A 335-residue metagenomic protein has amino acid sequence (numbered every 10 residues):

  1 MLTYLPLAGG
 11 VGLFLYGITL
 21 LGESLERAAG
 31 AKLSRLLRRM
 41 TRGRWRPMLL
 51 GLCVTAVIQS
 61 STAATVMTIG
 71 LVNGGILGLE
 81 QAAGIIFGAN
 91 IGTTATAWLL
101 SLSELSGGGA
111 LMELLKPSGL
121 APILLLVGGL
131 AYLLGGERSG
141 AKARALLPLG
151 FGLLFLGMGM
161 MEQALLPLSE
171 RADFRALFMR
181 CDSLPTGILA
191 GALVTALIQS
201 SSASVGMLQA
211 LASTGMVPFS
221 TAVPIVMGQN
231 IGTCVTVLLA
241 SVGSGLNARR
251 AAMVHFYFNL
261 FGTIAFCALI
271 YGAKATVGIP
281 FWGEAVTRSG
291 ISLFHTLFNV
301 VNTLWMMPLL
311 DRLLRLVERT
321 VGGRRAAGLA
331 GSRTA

Functional and structural regions predicted by a protein language model:
M1-L5, G107-G119, F174-M179, A285 (+1 more regions): Interfacial loop-to-helix junctions that mark the boundaries of transmembrane helices in multi-pass membrane
M1-R44, R144-L193, L211-T214: Helix-loop-helix hairpins and the membrane-proximal interhelical loops of multi-pass alpha-helical transport proteins
L7-T19, G51-T55, I123-G135, L149-M161 (+3 more regions): Hydrophobic core segments of alpha-helical transmembrane domains in multi-pass membrane transport and ion-translocation
V11, A31, R35, R39 (+15 more regions): Alpha-helical transmembrane segments of multi-pass membrane proteins, especially transporters and channels
G43-M67, L184-M207: Hydrophobic alpha-helical transmembrane segments of multi-pass integral membrane proteins, predominantly secondary
V57-A64, G84-L99, P117-L124, I198 (+3 more regions): Membrane-embedded alpha-helical segments of transport systems, primarily multispan ion/solute transporters
M67-F87, A97-G119, T195-G232, S241-N247 (+3 more regions): Membrane-interfacial helix-loop connectors
L310-A335: Non-transmembrane accessory domains of multi-pass membrane transporters/channels
